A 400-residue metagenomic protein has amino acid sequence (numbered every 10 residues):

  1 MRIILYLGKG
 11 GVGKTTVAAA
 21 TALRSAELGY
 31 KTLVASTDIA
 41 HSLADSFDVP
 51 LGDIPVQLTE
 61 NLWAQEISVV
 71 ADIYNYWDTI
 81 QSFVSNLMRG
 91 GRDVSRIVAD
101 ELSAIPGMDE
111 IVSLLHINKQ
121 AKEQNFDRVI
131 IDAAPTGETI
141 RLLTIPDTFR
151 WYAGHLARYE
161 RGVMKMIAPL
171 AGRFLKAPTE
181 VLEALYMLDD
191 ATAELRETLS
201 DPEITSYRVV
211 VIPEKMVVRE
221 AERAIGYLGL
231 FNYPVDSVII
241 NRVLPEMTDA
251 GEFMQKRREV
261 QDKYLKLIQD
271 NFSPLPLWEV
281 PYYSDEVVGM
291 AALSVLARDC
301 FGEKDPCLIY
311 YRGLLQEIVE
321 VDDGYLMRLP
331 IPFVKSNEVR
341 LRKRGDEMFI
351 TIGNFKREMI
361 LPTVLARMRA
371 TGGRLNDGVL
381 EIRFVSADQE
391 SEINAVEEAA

Functional and structural regions predicted by a protein language model:
M1-V12, T16-A193: Nucleotide-state-sensitive switch-loop elements of NTP-binding domains
L5-L7, L33-V34, W63-E66, I130 (+7 more regions): Structured core elements
E110, H116, L329-F333, R342-G345 (+1 more regions): Charge-patterned, long linear interaction tracts outside catalytic cores
R196-S336, F349, F355-K356, I360 (+2 more regions): C-terminal lobe/tail of nucleotide-utilizing enzymes
E320, K343-R344, R374-L375: Generic beta-strand structural signal
N337, A366-E390: Beta-rich strand-turn-strand
N354-T371: An anionic, turn-rich surface loop/hairpin at beta-sheet edges that serves as a generic interaction/coordination patch
